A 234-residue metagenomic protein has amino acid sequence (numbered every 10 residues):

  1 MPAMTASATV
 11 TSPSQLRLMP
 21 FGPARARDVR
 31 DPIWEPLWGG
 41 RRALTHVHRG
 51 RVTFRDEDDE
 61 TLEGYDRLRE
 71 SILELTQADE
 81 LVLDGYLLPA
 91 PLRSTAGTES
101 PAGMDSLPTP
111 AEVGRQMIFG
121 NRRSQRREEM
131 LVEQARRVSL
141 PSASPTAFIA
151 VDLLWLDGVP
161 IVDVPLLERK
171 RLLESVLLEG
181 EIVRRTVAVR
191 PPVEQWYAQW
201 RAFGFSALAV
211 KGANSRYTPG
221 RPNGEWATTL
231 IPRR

Functional and structural regions predicted by a protein language model:
M1-R234: Catalytic cores of nucleic-acid ligases and guanylyltransferases
